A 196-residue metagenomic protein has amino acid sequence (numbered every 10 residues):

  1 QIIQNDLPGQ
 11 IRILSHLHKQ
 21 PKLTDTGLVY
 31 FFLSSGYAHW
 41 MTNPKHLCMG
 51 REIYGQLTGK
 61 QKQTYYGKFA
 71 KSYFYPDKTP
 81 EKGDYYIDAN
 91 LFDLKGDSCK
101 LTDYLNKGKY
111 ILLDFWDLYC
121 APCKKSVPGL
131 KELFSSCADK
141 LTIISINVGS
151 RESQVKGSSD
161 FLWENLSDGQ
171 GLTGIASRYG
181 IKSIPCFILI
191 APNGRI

Functional and structural regions predicted by a protein language model:
Q1-C99: Oxidative protein folding and maturation machinery
Y85, K109, K182-I184: Short, small/polar residue-rich loop motifs at catalytic or cofactor-binding pockets
K100-N106, I175-G180: Short amphipathic alpha-helix with an adjacent loop that forms part of the alpha/beta core around
K109, D114-S135: Conserved redox-active cysteine motifs that mediate thiol-disulfide chemistry, especially di-cysteine Cys-X(1-2)-Cys
L112-L113, I143, F187: Hydrophobic beta-strand anchors of alpha/beta hydrolase catalytic cores
K125-F161, Q170-S177: Structural microenvironment flanking redox-active thiols in thiol-disulfide oxidoreductases
S158-F161, D168-I196: Thiol/disulfide oxidoreductase modules built on the thioredoxin-like
